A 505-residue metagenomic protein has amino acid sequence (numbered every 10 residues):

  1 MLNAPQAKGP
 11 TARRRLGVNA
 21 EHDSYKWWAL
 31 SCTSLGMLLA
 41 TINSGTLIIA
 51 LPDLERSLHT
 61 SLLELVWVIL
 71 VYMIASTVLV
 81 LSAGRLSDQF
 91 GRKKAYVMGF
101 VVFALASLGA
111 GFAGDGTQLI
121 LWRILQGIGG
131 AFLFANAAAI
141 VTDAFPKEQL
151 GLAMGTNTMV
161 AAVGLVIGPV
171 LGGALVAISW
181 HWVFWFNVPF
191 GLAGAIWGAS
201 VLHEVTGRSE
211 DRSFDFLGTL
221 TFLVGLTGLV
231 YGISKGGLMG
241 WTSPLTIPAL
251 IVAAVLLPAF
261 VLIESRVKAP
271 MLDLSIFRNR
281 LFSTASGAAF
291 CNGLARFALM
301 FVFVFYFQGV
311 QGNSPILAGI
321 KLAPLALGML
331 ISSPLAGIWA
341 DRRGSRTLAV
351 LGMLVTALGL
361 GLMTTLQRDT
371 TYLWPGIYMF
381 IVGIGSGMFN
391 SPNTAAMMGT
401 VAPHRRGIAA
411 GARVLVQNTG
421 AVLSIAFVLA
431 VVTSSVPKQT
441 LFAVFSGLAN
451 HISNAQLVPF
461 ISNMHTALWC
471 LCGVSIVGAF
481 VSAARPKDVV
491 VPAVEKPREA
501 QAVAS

Functional and structural regions predicted by a protein language model:
L2-L35, T41, L281, A395 (+1 more regions): Transmembrane-helix exit segments and adjacent C-terminal regions of multi-pass membrane proteins
L2-S200, L335-A336, R342-R343, T347 (+4 more regions): Transmembrane-helix bundle of Major Facilitator Superfamily
N19-A20, E148, A195-L223, S265-R280 (+2 more regions): Flexible interhelical linker loops that connect adjacent transmembrane helices in multi-pass membrane transporters
Y25-A75, L217, T242-A249, L256-T394 (+3 more regions): Transmembrane core module of solute transporters
C32, L86, G91-F100, G116-T117 (+4 more regions): C-terminal module of multi-pass small-molecule transporters
S82-A83, L105-A113, I178-S179, S200-E204 (+9 more regions): Helix-loop junctions at the membrane-solvent interface of multi-pass transporters, primarily the C-terminal
V176-V188, K235-T246, S314, T433-C472: A membrane-interface helix-boundary motif in multi-pass transporters
V188-G207, L223-K235, V252-V267, G478-D488: C-terminal membrane-cytosol helix-exit motif in multi-pass small-molecule transporters
